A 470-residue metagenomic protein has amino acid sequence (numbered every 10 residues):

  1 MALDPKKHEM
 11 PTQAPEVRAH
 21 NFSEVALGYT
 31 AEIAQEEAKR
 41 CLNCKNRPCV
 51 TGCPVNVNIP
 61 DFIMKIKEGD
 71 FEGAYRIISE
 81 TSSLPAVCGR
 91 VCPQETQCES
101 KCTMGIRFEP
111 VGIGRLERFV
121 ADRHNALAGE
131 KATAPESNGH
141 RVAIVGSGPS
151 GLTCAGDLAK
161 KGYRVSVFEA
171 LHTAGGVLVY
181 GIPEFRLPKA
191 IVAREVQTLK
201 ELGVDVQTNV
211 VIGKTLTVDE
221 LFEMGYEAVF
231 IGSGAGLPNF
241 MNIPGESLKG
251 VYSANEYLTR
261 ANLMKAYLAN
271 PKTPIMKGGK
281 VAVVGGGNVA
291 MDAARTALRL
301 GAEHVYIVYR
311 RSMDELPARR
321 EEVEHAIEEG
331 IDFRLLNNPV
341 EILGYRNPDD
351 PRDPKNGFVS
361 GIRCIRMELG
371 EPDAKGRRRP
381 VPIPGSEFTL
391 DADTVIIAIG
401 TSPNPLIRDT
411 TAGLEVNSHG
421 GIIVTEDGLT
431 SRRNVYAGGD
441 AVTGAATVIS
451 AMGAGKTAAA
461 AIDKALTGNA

Functional and structural regions predicted by a protein language model:
R18-E37, N58-R90, R107-E136, A261-N262: Ferredoxin-type iron-sulfur electron-transfer modules in oxidoreductases and energy-metabolism complexes
K39-D61, S83-I106: Local cysteine-cluster metal-coordination motifs and their immediate loop/turn environment, predominantly Fe-S cluster
V120-E136, R194-K214, P238-L300, V416-S431: Glycine-rich dinucleotide-binding loop and its adjacent helix/turn
E136, R141-V145, A193-I243, E341-V359 (+4 more regions): Feature captures the FAD/FMN-dependent oxidoreductase FAD-binding
H140-S166, A290-L298: N-terminal Rossmann-like FAD-binding beta1-loop-alpha1 element of flavoenzymes
V167, L171-V206, A294-E341, A470: Rossmann-like dinucleotide-binding cores of NAD(P)H-dependent redox enzymes
S247-G278, P372-A445: FAD-site-proximal beta/loop scaffold in flavoenzymes
A293, A441-N469: A conserved FAD-binding loop/helix module that cradles the flavin
